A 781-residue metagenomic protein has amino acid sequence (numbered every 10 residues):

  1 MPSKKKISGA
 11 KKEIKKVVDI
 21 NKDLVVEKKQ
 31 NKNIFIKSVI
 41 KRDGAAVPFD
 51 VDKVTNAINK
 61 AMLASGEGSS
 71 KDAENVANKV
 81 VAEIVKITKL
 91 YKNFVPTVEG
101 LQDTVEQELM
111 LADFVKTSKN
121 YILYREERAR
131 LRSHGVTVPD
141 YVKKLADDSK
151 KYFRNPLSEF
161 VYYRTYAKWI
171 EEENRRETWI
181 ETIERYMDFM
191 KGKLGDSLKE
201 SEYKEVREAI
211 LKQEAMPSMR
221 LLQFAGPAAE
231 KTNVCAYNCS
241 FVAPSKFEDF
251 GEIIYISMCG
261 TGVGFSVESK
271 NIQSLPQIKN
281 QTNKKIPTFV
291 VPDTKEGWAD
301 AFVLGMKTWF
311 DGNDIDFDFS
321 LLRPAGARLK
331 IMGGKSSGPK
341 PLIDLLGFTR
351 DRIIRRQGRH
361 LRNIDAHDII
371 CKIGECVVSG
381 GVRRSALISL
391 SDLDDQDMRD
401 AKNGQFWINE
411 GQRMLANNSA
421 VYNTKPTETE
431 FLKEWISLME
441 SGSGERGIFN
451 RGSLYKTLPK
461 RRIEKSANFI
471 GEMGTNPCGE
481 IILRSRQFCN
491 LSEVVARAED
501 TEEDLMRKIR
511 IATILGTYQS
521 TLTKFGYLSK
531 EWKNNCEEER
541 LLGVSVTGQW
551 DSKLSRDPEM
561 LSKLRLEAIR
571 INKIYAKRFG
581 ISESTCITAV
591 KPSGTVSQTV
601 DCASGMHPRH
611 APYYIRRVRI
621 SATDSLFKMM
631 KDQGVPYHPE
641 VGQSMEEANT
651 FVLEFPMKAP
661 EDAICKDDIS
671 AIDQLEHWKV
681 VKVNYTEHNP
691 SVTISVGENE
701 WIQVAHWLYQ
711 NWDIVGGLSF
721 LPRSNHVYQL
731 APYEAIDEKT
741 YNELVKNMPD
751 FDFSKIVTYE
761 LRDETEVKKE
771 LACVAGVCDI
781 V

Functional and structural regions predicted by a protein language model:
P2-V781: Extended catalytic cores of very large enzyme megasubunits
